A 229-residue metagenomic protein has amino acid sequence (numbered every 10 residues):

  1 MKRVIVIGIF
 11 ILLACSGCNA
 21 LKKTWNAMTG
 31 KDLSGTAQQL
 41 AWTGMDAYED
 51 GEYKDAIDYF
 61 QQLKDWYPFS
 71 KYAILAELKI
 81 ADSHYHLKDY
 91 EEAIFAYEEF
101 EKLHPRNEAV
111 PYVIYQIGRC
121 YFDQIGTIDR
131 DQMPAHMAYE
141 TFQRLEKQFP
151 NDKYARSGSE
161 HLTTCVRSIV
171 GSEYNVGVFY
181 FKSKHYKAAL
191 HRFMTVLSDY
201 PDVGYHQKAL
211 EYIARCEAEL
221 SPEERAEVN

Functional and structural regions predicted by a protein language model:
C15-Q39, D50: Bacterial Sec signal peptide processing site at the extreme N-terminus
L33-F69, D82, H86-L87, G126 (+1 more regions): Alpha-helical segment of the N-proximal tetratricopeptide repeat
W66-A73, E101-P111, D129-Q132, Q143-E160 (+3 more regions): Short solvent-exposed coil/turn linkers within tandem alpha-helical repeat scaffolds
H86-E91, R119-D131, T164-F179, R215-N229: Alpha-helical linker/edge segments of TPR/alpha-solenoid repeat scaffolds and analogous pre-/post-domain helices
